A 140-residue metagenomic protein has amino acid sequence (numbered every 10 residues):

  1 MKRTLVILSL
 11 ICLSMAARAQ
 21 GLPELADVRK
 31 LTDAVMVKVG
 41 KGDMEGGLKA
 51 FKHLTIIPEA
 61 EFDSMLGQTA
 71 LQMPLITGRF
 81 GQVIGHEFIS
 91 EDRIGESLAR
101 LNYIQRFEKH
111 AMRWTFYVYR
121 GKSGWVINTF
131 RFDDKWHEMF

Functional and structural regions predicted by a protein language model:
T4-L13: Sec-dependent N-terminal signal peptides
L8, F51, D134: Residues that line or immediately flank small-molecule/substrate-binding pockets and catalytic motifs
A17, G40, T55-E59, K109: Flexible interhelical turns and helix-capping residues at alpha-helix boundaries within structured domains
R18-K41: Short, low-complexity N-terminal intrinsically disordered segments enriched in polar/charged residues
P23, K30-D33, L48-E96: Short solvent-exposed beta->alpha transition segments
G85-F140: Exposed beta-sheet edge and beta->alpha loop/turn motif
